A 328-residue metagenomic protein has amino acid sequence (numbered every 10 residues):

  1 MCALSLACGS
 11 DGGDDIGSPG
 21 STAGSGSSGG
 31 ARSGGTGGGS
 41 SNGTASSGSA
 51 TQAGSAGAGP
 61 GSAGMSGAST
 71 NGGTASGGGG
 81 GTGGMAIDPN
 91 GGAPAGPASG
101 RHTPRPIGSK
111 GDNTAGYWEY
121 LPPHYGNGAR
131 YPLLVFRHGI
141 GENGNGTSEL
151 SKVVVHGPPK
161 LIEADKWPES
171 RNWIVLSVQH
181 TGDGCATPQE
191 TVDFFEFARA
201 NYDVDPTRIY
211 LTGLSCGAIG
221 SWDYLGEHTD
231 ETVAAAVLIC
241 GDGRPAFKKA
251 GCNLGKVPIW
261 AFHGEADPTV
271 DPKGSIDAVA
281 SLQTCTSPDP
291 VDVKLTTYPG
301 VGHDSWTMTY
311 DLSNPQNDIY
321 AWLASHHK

Functional and structural regions predicted by a protein language model:
C2-A95: Ser/Thr-rich, Pro/Gly/Ala-heavy low-complexity intrinsically disordered linkers and tails of secreted extracellular
I87-G126: N-terminal cap/lid segment of alpha/beta-hydrolase-fold proteins
P123-A129, D183-C216, E227: Gly/Ser-rich "nucleophile elbow"/oxyanion-hole loop immediately N-terminal to the catalytic nucleophile in hydrolases
P132-G139, C240, H263-G264: The conserved beta1-alpha1 loop
L133, R137-F194: Active-site machinery of serine-nucleophile hydrolases
S170-W173, N253-I259: Short, proline-enriched alpha-helix->beta-strand connector loops that line the catalytic pocket of alpha/beta-hydrolase
A200-N201, T207-N253: Primarily recognizes the serine-hydrolase "nucleophile elbow" in alpha/beta-hydrolase and SGNH/GDSL folds
F262, A266-K328: C-terminal catalytic histidine-bearing segment of alpha/beta-hydrolase fold enzymes
